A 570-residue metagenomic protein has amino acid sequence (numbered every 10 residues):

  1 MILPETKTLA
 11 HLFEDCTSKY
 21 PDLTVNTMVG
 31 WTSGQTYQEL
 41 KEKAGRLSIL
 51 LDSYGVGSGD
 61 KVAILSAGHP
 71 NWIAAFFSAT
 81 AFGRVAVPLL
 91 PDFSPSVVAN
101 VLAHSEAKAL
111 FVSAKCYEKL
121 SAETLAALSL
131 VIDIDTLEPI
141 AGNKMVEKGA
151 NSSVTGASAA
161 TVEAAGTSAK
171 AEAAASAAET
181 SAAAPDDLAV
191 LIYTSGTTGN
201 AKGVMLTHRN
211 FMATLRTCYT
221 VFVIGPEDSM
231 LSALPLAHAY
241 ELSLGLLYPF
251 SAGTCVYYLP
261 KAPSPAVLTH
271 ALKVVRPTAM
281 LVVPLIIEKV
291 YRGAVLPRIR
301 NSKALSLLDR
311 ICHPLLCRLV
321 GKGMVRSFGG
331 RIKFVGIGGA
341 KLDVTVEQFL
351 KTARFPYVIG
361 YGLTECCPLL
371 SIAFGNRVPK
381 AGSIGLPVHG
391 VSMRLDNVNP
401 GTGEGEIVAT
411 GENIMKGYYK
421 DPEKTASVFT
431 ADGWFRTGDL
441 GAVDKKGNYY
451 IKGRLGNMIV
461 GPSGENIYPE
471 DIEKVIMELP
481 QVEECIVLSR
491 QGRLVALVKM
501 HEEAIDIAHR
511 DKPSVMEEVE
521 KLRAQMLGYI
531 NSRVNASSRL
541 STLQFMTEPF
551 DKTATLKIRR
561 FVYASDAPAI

Functional and structural regions predicted by a protein language model:
P21-D22, G156, E163, A169-Y193 (+2 more regions): Conserved pre-ATP/AMP-binding loop-to-beta segment of ANL
T24-G55, D60-H69, I73-F77, S94-A99 (+1 more regions): Conserved AMP-binding/adenylate-forming core of the ANL superfamily
G34-Q38, A189-L215: Conserved AMP-binding A3 loop
P91-A122, A141-N143, T214-L231, S264-T278: Conserved ATP-dependent adenylate/AMP-binding module captured primarily in the ANL superfamily
L110, G411, K416-G417, L440-A536: AMP-binding/adenylate-forming catalytic core of the ANL superfamily
M212-S229, L236-K322, R331: Conserved AMP-binding/adenylation subdomain of ANL enzymes
M280, L316-N448, L455-M458, E473-V475: Conserved AMP-binding/adenylate-forming
E484, G492, L527-I570: Conserved C-terminal "lid"/linker of ANL adenylate-forming enzymes
